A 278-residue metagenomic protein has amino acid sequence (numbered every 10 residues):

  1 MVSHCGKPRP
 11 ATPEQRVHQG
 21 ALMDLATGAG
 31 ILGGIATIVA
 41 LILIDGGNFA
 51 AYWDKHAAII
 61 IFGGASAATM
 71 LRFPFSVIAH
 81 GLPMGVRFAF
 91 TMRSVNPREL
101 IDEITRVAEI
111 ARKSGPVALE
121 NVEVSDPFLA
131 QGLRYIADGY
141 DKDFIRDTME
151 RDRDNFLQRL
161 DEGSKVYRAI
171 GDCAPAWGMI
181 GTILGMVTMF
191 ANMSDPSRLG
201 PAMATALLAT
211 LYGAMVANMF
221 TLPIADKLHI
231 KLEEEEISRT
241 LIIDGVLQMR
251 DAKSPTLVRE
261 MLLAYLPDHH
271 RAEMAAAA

Functional and structural regions predicted by a protein language model:
M1, E103-A108, D172-D195, L199-L207 (+1 more regions): Contiguous hydrophobic segments
M1-S3, V216: Residue-level detector of alpha-helical transmembrane segments in integral membrane proteins
V2, A11-V17: Acidic, Ala/Val/Gly-enriched low-complexity intrinsically disordered segments
H4-R9, G171: Generic N-terminal simple sequence motifs
G6, R16-G20, L25-A29, T37-G163 (+1 more regions): Large intracellular
R9-A11, G178: Low-complexity, intrinsically disordered short segments enriched for Gly/Pro and polybasic residues
A29-L32, A36-F49, N155-K231: Helix-termination/interfacial motifs at the ends of transmembrane alpha-helices
